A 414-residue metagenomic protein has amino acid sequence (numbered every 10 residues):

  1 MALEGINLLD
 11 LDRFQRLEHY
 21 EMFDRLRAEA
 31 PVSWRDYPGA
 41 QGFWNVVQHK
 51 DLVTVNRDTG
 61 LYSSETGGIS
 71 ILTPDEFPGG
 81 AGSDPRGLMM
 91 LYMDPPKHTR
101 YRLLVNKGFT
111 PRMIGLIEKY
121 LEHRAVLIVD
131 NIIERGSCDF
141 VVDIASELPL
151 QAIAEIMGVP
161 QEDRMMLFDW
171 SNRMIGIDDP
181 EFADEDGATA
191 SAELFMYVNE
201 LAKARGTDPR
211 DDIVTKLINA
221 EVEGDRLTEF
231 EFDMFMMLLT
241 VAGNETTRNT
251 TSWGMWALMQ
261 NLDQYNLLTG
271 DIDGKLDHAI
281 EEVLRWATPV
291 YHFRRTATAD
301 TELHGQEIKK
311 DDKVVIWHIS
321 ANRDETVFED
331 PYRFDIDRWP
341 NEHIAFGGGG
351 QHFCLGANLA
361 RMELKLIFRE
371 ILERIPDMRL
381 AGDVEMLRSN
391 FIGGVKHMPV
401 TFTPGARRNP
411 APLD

Functional and structural regions predicted by a protein language model:
M1-D414: Cytochrome P450
